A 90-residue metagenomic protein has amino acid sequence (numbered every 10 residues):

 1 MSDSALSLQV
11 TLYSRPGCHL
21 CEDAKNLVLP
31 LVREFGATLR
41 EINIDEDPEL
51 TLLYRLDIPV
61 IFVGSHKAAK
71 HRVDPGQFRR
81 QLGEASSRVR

Functional and structural regions predicted by a protein language model:
M1-Q9, G83-R90: Short, low-complexity, intrinsically disordered N-terminal peptides in bacterial proteins
S2-P30: Local sequence-structure signature of Cys/Sec-based thiol-disulfide redox active-site neighborhoods
V32-G36: Short helix-capping segments at alpha-helix termini
A37-P48: Thiol-based oxidoreductase modules, predominantly thioredoxin-like and allied folds used for disulfide exchange
T51-L53: Short glycine-biased active-site loop of nucleotidyltransferases that positions the nucleotide triphosphate and helps
R55-I61: Structural micro-motif
V63-R90: Non-catalytic, surface beta->alpha helical segment in thiol-disulfide oxidoreductase systems
